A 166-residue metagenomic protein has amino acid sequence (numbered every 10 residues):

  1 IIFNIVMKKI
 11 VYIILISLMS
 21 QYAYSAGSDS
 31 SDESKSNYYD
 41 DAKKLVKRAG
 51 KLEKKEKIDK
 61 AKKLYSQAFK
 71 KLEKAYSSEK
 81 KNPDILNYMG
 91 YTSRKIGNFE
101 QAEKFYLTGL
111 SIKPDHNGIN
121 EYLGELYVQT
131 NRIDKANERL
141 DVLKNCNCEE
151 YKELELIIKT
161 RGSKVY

Functional and structural regions predicted by a protein language model:
S28-S36, K51, N137-Y166: Terminal, low-structured helical/coil segments at or just beyond the last alpha-helical repeat
S78, I112, L143-C146: Structural marker of alpha-solenoid helical repeat scaffolds
N82, H116, C148-Y151: Residue-level recognition of tetratricopeptide repeat
